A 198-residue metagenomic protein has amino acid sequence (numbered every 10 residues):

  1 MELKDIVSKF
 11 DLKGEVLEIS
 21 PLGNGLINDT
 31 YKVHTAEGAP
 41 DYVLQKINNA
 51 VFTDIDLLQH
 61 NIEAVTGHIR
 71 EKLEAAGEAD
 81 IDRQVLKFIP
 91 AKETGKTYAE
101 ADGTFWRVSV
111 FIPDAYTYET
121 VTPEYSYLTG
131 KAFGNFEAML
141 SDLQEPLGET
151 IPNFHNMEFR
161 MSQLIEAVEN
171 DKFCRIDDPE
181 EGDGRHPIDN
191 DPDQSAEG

Functional and structural regions predicted by a protein language model:
M1-S20, V65, I69: Juxta-kinase regulatory segment immediately upstream of eukaryotic protein kinase catalytic domains
V7-L12, E71-G77, D102, I176-D178 (+1 more regions): Generic detector of short, locally flexible boundary/turn motifs and exposed helical patches
K9-K13, H68-A75, D142, N170 (+1 more regions): A structural signal for alpha-helix termini and helix-coil/disorder junctions
L12-A36: ATP-binding glycine-rich phosphate-binding loop
S20-N24, Q45-K46, F52-D56, I112-K131 (+1 more regions): ATP-dependent phospho-/nucleotidyl transfer catalytic cores
H34, K72, L164-I165: Short alpha-helix boundary/capping motifs
P40-E63, R70-L147: ATP-binding pocket architecture of kinase catalytic cores
